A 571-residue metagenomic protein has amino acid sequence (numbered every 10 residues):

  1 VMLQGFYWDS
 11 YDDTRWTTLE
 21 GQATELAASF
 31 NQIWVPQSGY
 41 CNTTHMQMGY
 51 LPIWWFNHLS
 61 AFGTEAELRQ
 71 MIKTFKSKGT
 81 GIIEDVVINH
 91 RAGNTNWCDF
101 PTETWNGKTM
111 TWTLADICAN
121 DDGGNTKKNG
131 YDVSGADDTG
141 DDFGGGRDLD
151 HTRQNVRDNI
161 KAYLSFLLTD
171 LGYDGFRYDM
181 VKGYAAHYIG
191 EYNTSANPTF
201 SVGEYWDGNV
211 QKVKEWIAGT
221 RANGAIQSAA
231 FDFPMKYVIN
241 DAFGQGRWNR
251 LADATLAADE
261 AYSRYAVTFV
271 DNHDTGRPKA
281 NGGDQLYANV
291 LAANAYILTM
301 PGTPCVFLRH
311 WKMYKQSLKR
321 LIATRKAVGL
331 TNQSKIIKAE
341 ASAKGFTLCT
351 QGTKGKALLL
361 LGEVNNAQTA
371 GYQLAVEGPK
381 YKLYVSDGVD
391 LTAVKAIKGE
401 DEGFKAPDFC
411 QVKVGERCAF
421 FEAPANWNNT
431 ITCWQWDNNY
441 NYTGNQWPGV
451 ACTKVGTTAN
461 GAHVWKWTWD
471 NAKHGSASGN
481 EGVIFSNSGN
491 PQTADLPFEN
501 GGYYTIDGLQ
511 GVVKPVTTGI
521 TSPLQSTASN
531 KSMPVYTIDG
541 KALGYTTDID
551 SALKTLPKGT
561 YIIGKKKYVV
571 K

Functional and structural regions predicted by a protein language model:
V1-R15, D142-D148, R153, C418-T432 (+1 more regions): Boundary/entry segment of secreted carbohydrate-active catalytic domains
V1-W8, T18-A28, Q37-G39, T44-L51 (+6 more regions): Active-site-proximal helices and loops of the catalytic beta/alpha 8
T44-I53, H90-V133, T194-S195: Aromatic- and acidic-residue-enriched segments that line the glycan-binding/catalytic groove of carbohydrate-active
G63-G107: Substrate-binding cleft of carbohydrate-active enzyme catalytic domains
A370, V385, A462-G475, D550-K554: Exposed aromatic-hydrophobic patches
P424-G475, G489-L496: Aromatic-rich carbohydrate-binding modules that target alpha-glucans
S486-V516: Structured interaction patches on ligand/partner-binding surfaces of diverse proteins
G519-K571: C-terminal outer-membrane/trafficking sorting elements
